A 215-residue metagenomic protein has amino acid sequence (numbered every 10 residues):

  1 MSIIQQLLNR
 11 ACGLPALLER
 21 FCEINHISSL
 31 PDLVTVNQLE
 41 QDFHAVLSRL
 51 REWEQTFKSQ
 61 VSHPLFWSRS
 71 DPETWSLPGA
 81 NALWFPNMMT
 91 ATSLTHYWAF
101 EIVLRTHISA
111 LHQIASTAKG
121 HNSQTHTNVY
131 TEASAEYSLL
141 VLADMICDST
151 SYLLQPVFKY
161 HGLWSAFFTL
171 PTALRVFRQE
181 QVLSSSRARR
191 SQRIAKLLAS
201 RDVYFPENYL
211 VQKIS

Functional and structural regions predicted by a protein language model:
M1-R49: Acidic/Ser/Thr-rich, low-complexity mid-to-C-terminal regulatory regions of eukaryotic proteins
T35-S215: C-terminal effector modules of eukaryotic transcription factors
